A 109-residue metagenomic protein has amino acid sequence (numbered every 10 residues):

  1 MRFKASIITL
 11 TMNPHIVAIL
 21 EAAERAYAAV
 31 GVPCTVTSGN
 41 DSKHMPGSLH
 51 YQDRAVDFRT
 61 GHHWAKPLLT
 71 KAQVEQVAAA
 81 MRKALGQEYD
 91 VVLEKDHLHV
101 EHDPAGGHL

Functional and structural regions predicted by a protein language model:
M1-A5: N-terminal beta-rich core of secreted/periplasmic extracellular enzymes
S6-T11, K43-S48, Q52-L109: Catalytic cores and adjacent binding grooves of peptidoglycan-active enzymes
T9, N13-G47: Extended, low-complexity, intrinsically disordered C-terminal regulatory tails of eukaryotic serine/threonine kinases
